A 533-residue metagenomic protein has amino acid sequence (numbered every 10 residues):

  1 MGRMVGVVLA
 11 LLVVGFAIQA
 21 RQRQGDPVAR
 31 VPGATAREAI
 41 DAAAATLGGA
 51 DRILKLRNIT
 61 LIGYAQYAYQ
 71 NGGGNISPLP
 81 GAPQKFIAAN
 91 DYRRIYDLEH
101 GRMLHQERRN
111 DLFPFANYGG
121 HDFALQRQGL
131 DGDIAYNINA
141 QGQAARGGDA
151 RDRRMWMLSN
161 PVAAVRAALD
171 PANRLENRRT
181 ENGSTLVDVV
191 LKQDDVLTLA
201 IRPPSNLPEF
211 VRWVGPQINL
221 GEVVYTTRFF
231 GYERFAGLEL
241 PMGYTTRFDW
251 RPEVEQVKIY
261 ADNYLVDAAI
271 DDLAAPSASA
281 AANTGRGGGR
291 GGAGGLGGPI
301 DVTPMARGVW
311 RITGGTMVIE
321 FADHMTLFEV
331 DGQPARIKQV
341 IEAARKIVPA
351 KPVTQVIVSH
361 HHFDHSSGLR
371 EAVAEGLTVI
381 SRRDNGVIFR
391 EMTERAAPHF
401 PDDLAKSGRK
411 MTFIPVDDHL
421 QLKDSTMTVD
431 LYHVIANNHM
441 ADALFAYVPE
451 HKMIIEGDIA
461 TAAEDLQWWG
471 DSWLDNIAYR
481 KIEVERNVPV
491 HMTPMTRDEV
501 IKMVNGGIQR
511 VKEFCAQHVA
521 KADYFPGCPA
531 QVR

Functional and structural regions predicted by a protein language model:
G6-G15: Bacterial N-terminal signal peptides
V31-A39, A45, G119-L197, P203-S205 (+5 more regions): Flexible, processing/modification-adjacent segments and terminal tails in exported/periplasmic/extracellular proteins
A42-A45, G49-Q143, R174-T180, P334: N-terminal mature ectodomain segment of secretory-pathway/periplasmic proteins
N182-S279, L444-P449, E456-G457, A462-R480: Gly/Pro-enriched, hydrophobic low-complexity segments that function as extracytoplasmic propeptides/linkers
Q256-A322, L420: Zn-dependent metallo-beta-lactamase
D301-K346, A443-T461: Conserved beta-strand hairpin/beta-sheet module of binuclear metal-dependent hydrolase folds, prominently
A335-I380, Y479-R486: Active-site metal-binding motif and surrounding structural segment of the metallo-beta-lactamase
L474-R533: Divalent-metal (often Zn2+) His-rich catalytic cores of metallo-beta-lactamase-fold enzymes
